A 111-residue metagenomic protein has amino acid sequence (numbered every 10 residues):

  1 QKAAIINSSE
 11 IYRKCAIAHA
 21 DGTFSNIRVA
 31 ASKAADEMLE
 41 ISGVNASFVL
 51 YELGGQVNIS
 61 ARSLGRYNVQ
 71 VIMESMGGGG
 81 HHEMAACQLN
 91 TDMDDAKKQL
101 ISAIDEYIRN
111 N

Functional and structural regions predicted by a protein language model:
Q1-S75, G80-N111: Hydrophobic helix-and-loop "lid/oligomerization" segment in the mid-to-C-terminal part of catalytic domains
